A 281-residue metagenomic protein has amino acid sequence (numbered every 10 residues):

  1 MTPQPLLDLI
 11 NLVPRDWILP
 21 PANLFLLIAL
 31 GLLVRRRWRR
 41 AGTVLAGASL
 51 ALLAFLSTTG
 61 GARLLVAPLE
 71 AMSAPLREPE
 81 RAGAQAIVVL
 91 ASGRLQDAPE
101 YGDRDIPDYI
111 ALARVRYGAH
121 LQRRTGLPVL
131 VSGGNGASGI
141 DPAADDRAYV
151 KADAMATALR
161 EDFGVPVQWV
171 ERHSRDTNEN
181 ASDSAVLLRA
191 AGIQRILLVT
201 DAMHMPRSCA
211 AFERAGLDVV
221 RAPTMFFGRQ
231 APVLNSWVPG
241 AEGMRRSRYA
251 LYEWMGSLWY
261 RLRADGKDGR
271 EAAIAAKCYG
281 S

Functional and structural regions predicted by a protein language model:
M1-V34: Membrane-embedded alpha-helical segments of integral membrane proteins
L6-P14, G61, L65-L69, L251-L258: Hydrophobic alpha-helical segments of integral membrane proteins, encompassing both true transmembrane helices
W17-P21, A41-A48: Alpha-helical transmembrane segments
V34-G42: Membrane-interface helix-boundary motifs at transmembrane edges
V44-T59: Hydrophobic membrane-insertion alpha-helices, especially the h-region of bacterial N-terminal signal peptides
F55-G243, S281: A structural signal for short, hydrophobic/glycine-enriched beta-strand patches
A241-A273: Structured C-terminal subdomain patch of bacterial secreted/periplasmic proteins
A272-S281: Charge-patterned, long linear interaction tracts outside catalytic cores
